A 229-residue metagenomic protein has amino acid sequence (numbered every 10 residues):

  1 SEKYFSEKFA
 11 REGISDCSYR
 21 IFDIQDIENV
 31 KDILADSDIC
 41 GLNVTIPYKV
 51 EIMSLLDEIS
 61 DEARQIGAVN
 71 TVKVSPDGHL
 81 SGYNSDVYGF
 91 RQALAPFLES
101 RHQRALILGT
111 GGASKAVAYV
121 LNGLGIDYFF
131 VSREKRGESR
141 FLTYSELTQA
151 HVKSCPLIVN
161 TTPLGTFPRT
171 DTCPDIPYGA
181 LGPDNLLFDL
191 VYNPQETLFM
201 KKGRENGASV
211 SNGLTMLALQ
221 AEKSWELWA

Functional and structural regions predicted by a protein language model:
S1-F97: Phosphate/diphosphate ligand-binding glycine-rich loop within oxidoreductases
Y19, A105, Y128-F129, V210: Hydrophobic anchor at the start of a short beta-strand that flanks the dinucleotide cofactor-binding loop
V44-E51, A113, P163-T166, N193: Short glycine-rich anion-binding loops that position phosphate/pyrophosphate groups of nucleotides and phosphorylated
N84-V87, L94, L98, H102-N122 (+1 more regions): Glycine-rich adenosine-cofactor-binding loop
Q92, S209-A229: Active-site capping/gating segments
G123-D127, N206-S209: Conserved S-adenosyl-L-methionine
L124-R140: NAD(P)-binding Rossmann-fold cofactor-contacting core
R140-S211: Rossmann-like adenosine-cofactor binding region
